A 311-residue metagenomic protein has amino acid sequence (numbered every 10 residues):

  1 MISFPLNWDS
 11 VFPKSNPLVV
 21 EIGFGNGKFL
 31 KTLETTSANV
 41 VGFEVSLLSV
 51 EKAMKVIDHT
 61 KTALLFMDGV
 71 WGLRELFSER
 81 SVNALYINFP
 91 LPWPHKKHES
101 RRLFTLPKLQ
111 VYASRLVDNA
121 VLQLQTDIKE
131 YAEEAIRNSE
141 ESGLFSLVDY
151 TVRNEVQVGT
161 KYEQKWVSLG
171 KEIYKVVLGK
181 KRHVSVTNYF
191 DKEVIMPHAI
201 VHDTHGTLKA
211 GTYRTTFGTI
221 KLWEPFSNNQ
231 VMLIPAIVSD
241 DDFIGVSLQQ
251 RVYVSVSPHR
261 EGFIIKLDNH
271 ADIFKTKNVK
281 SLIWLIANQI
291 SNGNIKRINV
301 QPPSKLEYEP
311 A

Functional and structural regions predicted by a protein language model:
M1-L18, K28-T32: S-adenosyl-L-methionine
G23-G27: Class I SAM-dependent methyltransferase "Motif I" SAM/SAH-binding loop
S46: Conserved SAM/SAH-binding beta-strand->alpha-helix loop
V50-K52, A132: Short alpha-helix immediately C-terminal to the canonical SAM-binding loop
M54-E79: S-adenosyl-L-methionine
F104-D118: A short glycine-rich, Lys/Arg-flanked "PGG" loop and its adjoining helix->strand segment in the class I
D118-T126: Conserved beta-strand signature within the Rossmann-like core of class I S-adenosyl-L-methionine
E134-I200, T207-H270, T276: Class I S-adenosyl-L-methionine
